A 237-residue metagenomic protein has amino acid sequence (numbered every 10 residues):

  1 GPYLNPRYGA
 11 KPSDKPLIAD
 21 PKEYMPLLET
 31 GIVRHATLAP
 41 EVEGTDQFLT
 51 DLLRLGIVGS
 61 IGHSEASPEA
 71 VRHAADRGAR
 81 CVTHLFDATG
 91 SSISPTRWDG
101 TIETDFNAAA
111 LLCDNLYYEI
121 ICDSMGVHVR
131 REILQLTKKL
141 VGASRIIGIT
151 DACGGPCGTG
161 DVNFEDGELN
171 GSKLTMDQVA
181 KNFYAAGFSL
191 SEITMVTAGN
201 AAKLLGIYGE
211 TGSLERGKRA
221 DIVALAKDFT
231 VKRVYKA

Functional and structural regions predicted by a protein language model:
G1-I32: Divalent-metal coordination cores built from histidine and acidic residues
G9-P16, V58-G62, N200: Active-site mouth loops of central-metabolism enzymes
P12-A19, W98, I102, G171: Alpha-helix N-cap and loop-to-helix initiation/capping positions
K15-A19, T83-D87, G167-L169: A polyampholytic, Gly/Pro-enriched intrinsically disordered region
E23-P156: Active-site core of metal-dependent hydrolases
V82, D228-F229: Short strand-connecting beta-turns/loops that link adjacent beta-strands
I102-I120, K139-K218, I222-L225: His/Asp/Glu-enriched, well-ordered alpha-helical/loop segment that forms or immediately abuts the divalent-metal
R233-A237: Short, compositionally biased
